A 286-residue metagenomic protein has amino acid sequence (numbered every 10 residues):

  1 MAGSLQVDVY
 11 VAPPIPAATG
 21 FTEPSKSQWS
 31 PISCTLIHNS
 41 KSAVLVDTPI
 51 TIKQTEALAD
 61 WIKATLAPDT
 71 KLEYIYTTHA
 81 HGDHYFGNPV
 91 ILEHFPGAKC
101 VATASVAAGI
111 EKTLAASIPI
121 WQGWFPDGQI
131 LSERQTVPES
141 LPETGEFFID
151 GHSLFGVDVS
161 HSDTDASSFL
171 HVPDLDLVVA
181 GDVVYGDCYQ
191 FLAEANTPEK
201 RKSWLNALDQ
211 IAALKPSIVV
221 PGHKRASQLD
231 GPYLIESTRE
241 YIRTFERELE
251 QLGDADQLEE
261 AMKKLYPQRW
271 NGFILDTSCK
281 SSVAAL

Functional and structural regions predicted by a protein language model:
M1-S42: Zn-dependent metallo-beta-lactamase
I37, D47, I62, H79 (+7 more regions): Divalent metal-coordination and catalytic microenvironments
S42-V44, K71-Y74, L175-V179, I218: Structural motif
V44-D47, E73-T77, F155-G156: Short catalytic-loop micro-motif centered on adjacent basic/acidic residues
I50-I52, E146, S153, D158-E236 (+1 more regions): Metallo-beta-lactamase
K53-A102: Active-site metal-binding motif and surrounding structural segment of the metallo-beta-lactamase
A67, V106-A166, P173-D174, L208 (+1 more regions): Metallo-beta-lactamase
G109, I118, A213-I218, R225-L286: Accessory terminal helices/loops
